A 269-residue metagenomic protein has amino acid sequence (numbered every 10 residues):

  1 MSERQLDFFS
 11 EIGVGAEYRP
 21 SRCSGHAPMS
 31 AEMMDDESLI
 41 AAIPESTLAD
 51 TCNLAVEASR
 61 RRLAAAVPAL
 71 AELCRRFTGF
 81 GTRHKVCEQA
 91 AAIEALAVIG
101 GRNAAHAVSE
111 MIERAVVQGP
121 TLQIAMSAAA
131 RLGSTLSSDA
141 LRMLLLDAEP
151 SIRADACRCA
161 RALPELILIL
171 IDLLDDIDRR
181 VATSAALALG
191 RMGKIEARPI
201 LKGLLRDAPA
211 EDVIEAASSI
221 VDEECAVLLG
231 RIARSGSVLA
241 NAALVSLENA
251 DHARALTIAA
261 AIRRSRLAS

Functional and structural regions predicted by a protein language model:
M1, E113, R266-S269: Short intrinsically disordered terminal tails
E3-G15, S269: Short linear clamp-binding motif
S10-E32, A41, A49-A64, E72 (+12 more regions): Structural detector for internal amphipathic alpha-helices that build alpha-solenoid repeat scaffolds
V67, I112, I177-D178: Non-catalytic all-alpha helical scaffold/repeat segments
F77-T82, A115: Helix-loop junctions that connect tandem helical modules in alpha-solenoid scaffolds
L256-S269: Terminal, low-structured helical/coil segments at or just beyond the last alpha-helical repeat
